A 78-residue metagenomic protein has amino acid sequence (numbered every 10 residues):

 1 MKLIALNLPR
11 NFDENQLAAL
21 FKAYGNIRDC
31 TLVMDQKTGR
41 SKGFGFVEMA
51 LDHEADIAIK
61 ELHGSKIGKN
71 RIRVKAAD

Functional and structural regions predicted by a protein language model:
M1-A76: Canonical RRM/RBD RNA-binding surface and closely related RRM-like beta-sheet modules in eukaryotic RNA-binding proteins
